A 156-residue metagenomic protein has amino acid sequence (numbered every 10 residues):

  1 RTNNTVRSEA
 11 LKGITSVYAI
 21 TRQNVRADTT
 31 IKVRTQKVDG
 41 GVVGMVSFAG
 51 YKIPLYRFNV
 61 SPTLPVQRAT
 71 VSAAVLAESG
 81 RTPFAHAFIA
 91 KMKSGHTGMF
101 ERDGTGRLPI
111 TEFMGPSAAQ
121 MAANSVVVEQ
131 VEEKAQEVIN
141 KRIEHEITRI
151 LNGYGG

Functional and structural regions predicted by a protein language model:
R1-G156: Short, Lys/Arg-rich flexible segments
